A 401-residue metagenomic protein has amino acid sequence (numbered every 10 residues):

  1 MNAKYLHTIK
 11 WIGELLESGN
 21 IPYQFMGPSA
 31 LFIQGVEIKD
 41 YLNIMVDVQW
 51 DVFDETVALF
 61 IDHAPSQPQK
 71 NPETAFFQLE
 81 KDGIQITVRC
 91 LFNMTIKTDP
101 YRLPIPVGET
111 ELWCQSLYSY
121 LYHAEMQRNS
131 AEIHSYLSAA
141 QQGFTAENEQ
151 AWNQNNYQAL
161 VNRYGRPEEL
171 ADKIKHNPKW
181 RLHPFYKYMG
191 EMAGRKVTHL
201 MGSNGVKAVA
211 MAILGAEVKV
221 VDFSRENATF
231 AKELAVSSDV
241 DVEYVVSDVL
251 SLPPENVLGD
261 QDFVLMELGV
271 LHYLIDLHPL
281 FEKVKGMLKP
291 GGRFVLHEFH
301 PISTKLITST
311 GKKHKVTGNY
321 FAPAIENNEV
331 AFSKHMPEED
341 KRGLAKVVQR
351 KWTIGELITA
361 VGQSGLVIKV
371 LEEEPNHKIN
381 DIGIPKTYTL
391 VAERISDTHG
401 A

Functional and structural regions predicted by a protein language model:
M1-G143: Compositionally biased terminal segments of proteins
L137-A193, V206: Conserved class I S-adenosyl-L-methionine
R195-P254: Class I SAM-dependent methyltransferase SAM/SAH-binding core
P254-V264: A short acidic, Gly/Pro-enriched loop at the edge of an enzyme's catalytic core that lines a small-molecule cofactor
D262-H278: A short SAM/SAH-binding and catalytic strip from SAM-dependent methyltransferases
H278-R293: A short glycine-rich, Lys/Arg-flanked "PGG" loop and its adjoining helix->strand segment in the class I
G291, V295-T359: SAM-dependent methyltransferase
E356, A360-A401: C-terminal lobe and adjacent flexible extensions of AdoMet/dcAdoMet transferase-like proteins
